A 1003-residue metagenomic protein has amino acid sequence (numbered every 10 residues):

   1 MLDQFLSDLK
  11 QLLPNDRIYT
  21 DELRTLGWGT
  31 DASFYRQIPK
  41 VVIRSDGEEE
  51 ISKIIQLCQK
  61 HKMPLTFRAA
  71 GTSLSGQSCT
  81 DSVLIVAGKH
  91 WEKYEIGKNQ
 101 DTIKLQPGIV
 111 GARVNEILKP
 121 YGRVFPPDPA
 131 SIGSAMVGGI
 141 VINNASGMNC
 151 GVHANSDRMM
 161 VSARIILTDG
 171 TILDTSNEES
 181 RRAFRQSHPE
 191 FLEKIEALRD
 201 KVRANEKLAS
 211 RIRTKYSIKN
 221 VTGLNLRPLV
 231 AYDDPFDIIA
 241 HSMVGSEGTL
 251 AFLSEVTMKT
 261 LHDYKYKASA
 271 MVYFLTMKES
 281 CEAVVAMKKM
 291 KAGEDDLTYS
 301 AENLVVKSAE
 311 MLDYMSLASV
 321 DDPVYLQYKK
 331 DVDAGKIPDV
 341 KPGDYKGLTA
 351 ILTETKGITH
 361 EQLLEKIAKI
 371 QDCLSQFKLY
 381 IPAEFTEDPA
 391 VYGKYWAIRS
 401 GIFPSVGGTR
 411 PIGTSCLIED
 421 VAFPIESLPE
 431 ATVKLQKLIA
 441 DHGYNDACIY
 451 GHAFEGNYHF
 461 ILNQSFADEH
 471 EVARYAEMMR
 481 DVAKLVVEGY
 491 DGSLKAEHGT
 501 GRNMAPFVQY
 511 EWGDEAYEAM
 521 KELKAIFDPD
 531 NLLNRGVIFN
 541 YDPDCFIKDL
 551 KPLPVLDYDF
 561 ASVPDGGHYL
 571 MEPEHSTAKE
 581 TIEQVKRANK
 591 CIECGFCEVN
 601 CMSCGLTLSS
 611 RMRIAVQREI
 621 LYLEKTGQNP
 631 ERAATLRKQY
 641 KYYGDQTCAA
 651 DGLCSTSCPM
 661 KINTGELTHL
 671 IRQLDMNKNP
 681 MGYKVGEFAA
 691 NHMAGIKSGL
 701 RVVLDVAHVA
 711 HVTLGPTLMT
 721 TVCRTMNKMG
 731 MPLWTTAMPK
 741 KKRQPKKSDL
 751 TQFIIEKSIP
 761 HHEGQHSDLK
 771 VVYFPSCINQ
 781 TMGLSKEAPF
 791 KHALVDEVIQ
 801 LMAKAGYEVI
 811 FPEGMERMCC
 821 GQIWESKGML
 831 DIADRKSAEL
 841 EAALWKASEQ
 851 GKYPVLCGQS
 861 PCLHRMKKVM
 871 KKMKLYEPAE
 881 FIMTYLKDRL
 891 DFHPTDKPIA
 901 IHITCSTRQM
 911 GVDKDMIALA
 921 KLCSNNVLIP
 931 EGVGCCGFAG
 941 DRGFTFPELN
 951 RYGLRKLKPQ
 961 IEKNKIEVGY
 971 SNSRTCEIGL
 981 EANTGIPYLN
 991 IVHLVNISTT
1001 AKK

Functional and structural regions predicted by a protein language model:
M1-Q56, A70-D101, T249, L253-K267 (+4 more regions): N-terminal flexible segment immediately upstream of the FAD-binding catalytic core in FAD-dependent oxidoreductases
L9, S33-L65, V83-P129, A145-A197 (+2 more regions): N-terminal glycine-rich flavin-associated loop
D16-E22, R68, F125-P129, R203-G223 (+10 more regions): Flexible, glycine/charged-enriched surface loops at secondary-structure junctions
L26, S73-G76, S131-G138, T222-N225 (+15 more regions): A glycine-rich phosphate-binding loop feature that marks nucleotide/adenosyl-phosphate handling sites
V137-Y232, F236-S319, Y345-L352, T607-Q628 (+1 more regions): Mobile "lid/hinge" segments at catalytic clefts and subdomain interfaces of large enzymes
V256, L261-D263, E294-I412, A447 (+5 more regions): Terminal amphipathic helices with adjacent charged low-complexity linkers/tails
T414, E488-L494, T500-T647, P659 (+2 more regions): Ferredoxin-type iron-sulfur electron-transfer modules and their immediate structural context
D528, R535, G665-K1003: Iron-sulfur cluster-binding electron-transfer modules in prokaryotic oxidoreductases
